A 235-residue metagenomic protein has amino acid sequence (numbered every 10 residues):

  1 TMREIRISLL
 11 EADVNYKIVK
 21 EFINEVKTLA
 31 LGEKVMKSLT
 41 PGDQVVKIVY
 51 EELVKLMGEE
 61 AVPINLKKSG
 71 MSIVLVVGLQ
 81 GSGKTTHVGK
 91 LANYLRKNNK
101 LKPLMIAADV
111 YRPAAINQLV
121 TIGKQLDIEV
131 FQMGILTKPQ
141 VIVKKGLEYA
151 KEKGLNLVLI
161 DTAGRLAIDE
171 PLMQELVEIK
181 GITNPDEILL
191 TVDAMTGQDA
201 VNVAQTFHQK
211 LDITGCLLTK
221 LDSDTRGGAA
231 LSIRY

Functional and structural regions predicted by a protein language model:
T1-A108, A115-I135, I142-K151, N156-T162: Primarily NTPase-proximal linker/entry elements flanking Walker-type ATP/GTP-binding cores
V110-Y111, A194: Short glycine-enriched loops at secondary-structure junctions
P113-I116, I168-E170: Conserved D-loop-proximal element of ABC-family nucleotide-binding domains
K138-E152, A167-Y235: Conserved catalytic-core segment of NTP-binding enzymes
